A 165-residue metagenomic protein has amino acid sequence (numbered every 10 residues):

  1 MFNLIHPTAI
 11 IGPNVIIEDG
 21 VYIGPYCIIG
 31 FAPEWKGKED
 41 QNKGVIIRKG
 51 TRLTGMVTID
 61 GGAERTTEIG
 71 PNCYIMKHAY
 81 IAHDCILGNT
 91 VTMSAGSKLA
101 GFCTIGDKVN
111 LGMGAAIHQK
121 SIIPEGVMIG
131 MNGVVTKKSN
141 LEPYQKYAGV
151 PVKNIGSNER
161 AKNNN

Functional and structural regions predicted by a protein language model:
M1-L4, I10, I16, Y22-I46 (+6 more regions): Glycine-rich hexapeptide-repeat left-handed beta-helix
N72: Accessory carbohydrate-recognition regions in carbohydrate-active enzymes
